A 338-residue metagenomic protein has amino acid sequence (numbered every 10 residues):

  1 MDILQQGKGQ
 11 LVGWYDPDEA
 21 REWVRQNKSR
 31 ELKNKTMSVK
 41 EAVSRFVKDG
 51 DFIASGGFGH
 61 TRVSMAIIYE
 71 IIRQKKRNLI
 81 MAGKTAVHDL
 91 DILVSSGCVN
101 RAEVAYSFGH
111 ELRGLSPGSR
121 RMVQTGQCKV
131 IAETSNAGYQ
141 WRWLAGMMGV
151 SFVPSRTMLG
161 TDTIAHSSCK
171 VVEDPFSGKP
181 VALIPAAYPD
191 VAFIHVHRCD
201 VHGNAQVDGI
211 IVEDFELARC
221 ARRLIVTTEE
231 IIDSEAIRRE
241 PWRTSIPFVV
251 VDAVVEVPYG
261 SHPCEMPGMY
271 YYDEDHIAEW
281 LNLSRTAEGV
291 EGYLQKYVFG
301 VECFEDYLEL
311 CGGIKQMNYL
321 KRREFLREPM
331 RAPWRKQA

Functional and structural regions predicted by a protein language model:
M1-A338: Conserved alpha/beta enzyme-core scaffold
